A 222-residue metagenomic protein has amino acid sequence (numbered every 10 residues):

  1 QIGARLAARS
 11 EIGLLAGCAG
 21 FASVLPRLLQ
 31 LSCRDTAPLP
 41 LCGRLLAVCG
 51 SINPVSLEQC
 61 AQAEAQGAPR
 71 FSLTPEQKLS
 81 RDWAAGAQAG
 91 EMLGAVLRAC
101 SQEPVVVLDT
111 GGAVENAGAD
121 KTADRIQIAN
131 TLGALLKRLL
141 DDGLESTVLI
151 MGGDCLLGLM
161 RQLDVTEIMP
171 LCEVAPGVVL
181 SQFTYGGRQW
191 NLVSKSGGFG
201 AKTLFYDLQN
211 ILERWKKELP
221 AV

Functional and structural regions predicted by a protein language model:
Q1-V222: Active-site catalytic microenvironments in core metabolic enzymes, especially phosphate/sugar-handling
